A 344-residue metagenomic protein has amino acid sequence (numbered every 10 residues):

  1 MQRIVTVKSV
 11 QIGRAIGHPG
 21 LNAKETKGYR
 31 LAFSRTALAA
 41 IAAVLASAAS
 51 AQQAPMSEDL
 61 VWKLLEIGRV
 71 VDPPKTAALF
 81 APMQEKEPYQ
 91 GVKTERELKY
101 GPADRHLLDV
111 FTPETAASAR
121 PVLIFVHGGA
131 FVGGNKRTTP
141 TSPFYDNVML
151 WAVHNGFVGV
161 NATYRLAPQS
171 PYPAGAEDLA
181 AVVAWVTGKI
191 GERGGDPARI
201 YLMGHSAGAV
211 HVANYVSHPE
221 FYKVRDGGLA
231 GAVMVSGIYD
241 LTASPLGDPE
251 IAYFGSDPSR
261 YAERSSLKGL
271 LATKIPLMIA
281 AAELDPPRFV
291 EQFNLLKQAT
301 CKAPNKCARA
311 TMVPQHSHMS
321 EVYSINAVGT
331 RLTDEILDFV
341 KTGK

Functional and structural regions predicted by a protein language model:
L64-A117: N-terminal cap/lid segment of alpha/beta-hydrolase-fold proteins
E85-E87, G237-G269: Mobile cap/lid helix-loop segments that gate and shape the active-site cleft of serine hydrolases
A119-A130: Short beta-strand element of the alpha/beta-hydrolase
T139-F144, V148, V160-P197: Catalytic nucleophile-loop/oxyanion-hole region of alpha/beta-hydrolase and closely related hydrolase-like folds
A184-L246: Primarily recognizes the serine-hydrolase "nucleophile elbow" in alpha/beta-hydrolase and SGNH/GDSL folds
I279-D285: Conserved strand-to-loop "acid loop" that flanks and positions the catalytic carboxylate
A280, N294, A303-K344: C-terminal catalytic histidine-bearing segment of alpha/beta-hydrolase fold enzymes
P286-Q292: Conserved alpha/beta-hydrolase "acid-adjacent" motif
